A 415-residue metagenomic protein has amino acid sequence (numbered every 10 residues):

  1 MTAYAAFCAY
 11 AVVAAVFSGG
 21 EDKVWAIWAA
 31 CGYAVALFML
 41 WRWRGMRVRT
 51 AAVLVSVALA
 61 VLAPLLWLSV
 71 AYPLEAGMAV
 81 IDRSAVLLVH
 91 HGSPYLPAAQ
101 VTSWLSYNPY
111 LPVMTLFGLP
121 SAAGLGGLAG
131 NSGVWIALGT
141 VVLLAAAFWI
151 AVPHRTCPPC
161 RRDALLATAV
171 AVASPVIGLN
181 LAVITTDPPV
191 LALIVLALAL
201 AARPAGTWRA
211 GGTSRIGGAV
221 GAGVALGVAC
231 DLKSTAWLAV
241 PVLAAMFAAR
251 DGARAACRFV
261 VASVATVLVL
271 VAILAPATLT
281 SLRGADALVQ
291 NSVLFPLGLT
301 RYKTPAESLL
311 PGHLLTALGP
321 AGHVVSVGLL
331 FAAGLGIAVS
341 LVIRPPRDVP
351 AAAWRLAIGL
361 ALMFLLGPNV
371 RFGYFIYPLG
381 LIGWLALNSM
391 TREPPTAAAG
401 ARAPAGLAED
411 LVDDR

Functional and structural regions predicted by a protein language model:
M1-R209, F247-F375, L385-N388: Primarily membrane-embedded glycan-assembly and transfer machineries that use lipid-linked glycans
A202-P204, S214-A222, A255: Acidic, serine/threonine- and glycine-rich low-complexity intrinsically disordered segments that serve as flexible
G211-G212, G217, G400, G406: Residue-identity detector for glycine
G223-G227: Helical-face signature of the major facilitator-like transporter fold
T235-M246, F375-Y377: Transmembrane-embedded, aromatic-rich helix segments that form part of the hydrophobic channel/pocket engaging
R392-R415: Short, intrinsically disordered terminal tails adjacent to the first/last structured region
